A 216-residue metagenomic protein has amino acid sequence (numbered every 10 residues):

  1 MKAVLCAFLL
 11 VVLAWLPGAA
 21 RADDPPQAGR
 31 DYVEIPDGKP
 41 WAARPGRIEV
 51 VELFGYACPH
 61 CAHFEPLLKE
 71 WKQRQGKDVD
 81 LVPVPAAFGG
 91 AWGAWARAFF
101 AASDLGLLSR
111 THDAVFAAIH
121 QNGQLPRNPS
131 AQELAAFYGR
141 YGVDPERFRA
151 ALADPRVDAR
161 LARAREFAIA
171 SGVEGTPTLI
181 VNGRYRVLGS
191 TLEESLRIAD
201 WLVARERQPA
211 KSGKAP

Functional and structural regions predicted by a protein language model:
K2-G93, R165, R207-P216: Extracytoplasmic thiol/disulfide redox context detector
G46-R47, V51, A57-F64, F88-W95 (+6 more regions): Solvent-exposed, acidic/flexible segments
G55, G139-P216: C-terminal cap of thioredoxin/glutaredoxin-like
A57, L68, K72-Q75, A102-G106 (+6 more regions): Sec/Tat-exported extracytoplasmic proteins
E65-K72, W95-F99, H112, A131 (+4 more regions): Extracytoplasmic/secreted envelope proteins and their assembly/folding machinery, especially bacterial periplasmic
R74-Y138: Structural microenvironment flanking redox-active thiols in thiol-disulfide oxidoreductases
